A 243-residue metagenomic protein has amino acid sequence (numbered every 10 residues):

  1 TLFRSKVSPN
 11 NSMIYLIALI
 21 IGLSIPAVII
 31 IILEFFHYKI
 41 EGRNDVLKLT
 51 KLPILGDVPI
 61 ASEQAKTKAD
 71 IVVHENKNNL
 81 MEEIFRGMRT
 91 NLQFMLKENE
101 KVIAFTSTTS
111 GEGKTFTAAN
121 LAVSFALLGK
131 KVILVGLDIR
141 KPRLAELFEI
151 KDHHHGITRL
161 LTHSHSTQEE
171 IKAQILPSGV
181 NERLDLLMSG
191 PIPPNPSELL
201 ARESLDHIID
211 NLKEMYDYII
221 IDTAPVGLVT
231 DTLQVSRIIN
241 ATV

Functional and structural regions predicted by a protein language model:
S5-L16: Membrane-entry signal-anchor segments at the cytosolic-membrane interface, especially the N-terminal signal anchor
S8, E146-F148, L199, D231-Q234: Short amphipathic alpha-helical segments
L16-I133, L137-K172, P177-N181, P194-S197 (+1 more regions): Short boundary/hinge segments that flank catalytic cores
L92, S189-T230, S236: Phosphate-binding/switch loop-helix module in NTP-utilizing enzymes
A104, L186-M188, I220, V243: Structural motif
I239: Asp-centered catalytic/switch region of ABC-type ATPase nucleotide-binding domains
